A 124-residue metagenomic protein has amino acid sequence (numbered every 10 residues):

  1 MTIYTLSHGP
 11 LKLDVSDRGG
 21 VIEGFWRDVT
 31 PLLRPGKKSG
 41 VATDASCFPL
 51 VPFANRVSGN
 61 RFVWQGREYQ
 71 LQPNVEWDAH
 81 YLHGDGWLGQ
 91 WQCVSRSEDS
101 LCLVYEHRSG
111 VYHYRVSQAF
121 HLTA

Functional and structural regions predicted by a protein language model:
M1-T123: Surface-exposed acidic/polar loop and edge beta-strand patches at domain peripheries
